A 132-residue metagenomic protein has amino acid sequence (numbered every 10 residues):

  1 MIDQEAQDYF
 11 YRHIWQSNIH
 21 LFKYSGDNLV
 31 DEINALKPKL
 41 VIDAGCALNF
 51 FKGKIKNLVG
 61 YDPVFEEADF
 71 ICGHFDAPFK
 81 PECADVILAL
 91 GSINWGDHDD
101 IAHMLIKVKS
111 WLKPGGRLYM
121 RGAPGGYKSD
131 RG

Functional and structural regions predicted by a protein language model:
M1-P78, D99, H103, R117-G132: Class I (Rossmann-like) S-adenosyl-L-methionine-dependent methyltransferase catalytic domain, capturing the SAM-binding
V41, V59, I87, V108-W111: Hydrophobic aliphatic residue packing
D76-I87: A short acidic, Gly/Pro-enriched loop at the edge of an enzyme's catalytic core that lines a small-molecule cofactor
D85-D99: A short SAM/SAH-binding and catalytic strip from SAM-dependent methyltransferases
A102-P114: A short glycine-rich, Lys/Arg-flanked "PGG" loop and its adjoining helix->strand segment in the class I
